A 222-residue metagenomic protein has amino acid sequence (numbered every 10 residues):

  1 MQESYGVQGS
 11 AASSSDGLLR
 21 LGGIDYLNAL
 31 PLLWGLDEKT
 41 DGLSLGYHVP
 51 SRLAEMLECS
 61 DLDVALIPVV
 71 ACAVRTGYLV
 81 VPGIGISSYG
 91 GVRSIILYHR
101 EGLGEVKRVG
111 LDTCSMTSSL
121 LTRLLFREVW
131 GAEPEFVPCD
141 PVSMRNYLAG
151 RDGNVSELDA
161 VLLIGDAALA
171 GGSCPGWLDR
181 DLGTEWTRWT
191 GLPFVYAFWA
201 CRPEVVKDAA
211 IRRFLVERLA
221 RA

Functional and structural regions predicted by a protein language model:
M1-S88, E133, A149-N154, S173 (+3 more regions): N-terminal hydrophobic or amphipathic helices and topogenic motifs
D16-D25, L103-S119, R213-R221: Short loop->beta-strand "edge-of-pocket" segments that line small-molecule binding or catalytic clefts across diverse
I24-Y26, D112-C114, I164-D166, R202-P203: Structural motif
A29, A54, S118-S119, M144 (+1 more regions): Short, well-ordered alpha-helical microsegments
G35, S94-L103, R108, F194-A210: A bilobed periplasmic-binding-protein/Venus flytrap-type ligand-binding module shared by bacterial periplasmic
G85-N146, R180-T187: A conserved helix-loop-strand patch within extracytoplasmic ligand-binding domains of the periplasmic binding
D140-A222: Pocket-lining segment of extracytoplasmic ligand-binding domains
